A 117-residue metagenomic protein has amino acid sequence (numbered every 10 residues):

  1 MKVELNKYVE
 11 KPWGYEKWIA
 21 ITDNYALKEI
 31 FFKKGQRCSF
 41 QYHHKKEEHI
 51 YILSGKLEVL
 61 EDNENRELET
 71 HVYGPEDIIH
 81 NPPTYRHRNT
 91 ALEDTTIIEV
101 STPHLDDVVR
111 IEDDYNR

Functional and structural regions predicted by a protein language model:
M1-E29, R37-S39, T70-H71, D114-R117: A short, N-terminal "cap"/entry segment at the start of jelly-roll beta-barrel domains of the cupin/DSBH fold
V3-K11, R86-R117: Double-stranded beta-helix
H44-N63: Glycine- and acidic-residue-biased ligand/ion/polar-headgroup-sensing regions
N63-T84: Short acidic-glycine-tyrosine-enriched beta hairpin
